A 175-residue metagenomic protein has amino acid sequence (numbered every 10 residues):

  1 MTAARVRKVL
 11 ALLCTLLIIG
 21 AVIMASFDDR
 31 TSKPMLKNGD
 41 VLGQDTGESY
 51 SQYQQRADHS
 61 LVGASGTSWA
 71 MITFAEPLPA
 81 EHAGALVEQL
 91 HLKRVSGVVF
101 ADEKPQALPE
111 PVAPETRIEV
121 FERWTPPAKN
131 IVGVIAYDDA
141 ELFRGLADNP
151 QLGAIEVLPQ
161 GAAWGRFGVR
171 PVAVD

Functional and structural regions predicted by a protein language model:
M1-V6: Short, Lys/Arg-rich N-terminal segment immediately upstream of the first membrane anchor
K8-S26: Hydrophobic membrane-insertion alpha-helices, especially the h-region of bacterial N-terminal signal peptides
D28-D148, G153-D175: Inhibitory N-terminal propeptides of secreted protease zymogens
